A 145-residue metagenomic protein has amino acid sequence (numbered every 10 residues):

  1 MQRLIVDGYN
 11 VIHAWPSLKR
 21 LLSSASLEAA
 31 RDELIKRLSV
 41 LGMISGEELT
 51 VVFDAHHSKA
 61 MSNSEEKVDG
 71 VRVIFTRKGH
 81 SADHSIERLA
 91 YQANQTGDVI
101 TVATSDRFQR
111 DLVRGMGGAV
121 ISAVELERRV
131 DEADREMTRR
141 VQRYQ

Functional and structural regions predicted by a protein language model:
Q2-V6, N10-Q145: Nuclease catalytic cores that cleave nucleic-acid phosphodiester bonds, predominantly acidic two-metal-ion
